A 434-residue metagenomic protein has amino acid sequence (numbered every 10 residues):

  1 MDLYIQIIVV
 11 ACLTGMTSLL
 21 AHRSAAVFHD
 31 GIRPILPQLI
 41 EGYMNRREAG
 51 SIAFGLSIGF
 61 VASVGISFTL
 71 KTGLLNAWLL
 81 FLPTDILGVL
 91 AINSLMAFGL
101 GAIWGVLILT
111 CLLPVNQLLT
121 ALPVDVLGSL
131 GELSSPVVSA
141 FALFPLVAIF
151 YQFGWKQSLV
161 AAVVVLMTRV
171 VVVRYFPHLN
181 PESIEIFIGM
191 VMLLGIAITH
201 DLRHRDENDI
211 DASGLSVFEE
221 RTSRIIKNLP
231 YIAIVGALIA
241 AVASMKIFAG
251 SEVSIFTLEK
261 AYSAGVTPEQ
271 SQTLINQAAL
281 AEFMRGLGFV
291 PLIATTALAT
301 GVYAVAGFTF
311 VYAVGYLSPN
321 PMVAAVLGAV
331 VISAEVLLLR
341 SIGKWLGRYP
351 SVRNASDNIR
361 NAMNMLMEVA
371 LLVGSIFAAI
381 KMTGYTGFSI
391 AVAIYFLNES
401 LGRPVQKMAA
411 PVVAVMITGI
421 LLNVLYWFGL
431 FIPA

Functional and structural regions predicted by a protein language model:
M1-A53, L80-G301, V311-A434: Signature of multi-pass transmembrane helix bundles
V61-P83, T309-S318: Membrane-interface helix-loop-helix modules in multi-pass membrane proteins
V305-G307: A glycine-rich, aromatic-flanked flexible loop/lid motif
